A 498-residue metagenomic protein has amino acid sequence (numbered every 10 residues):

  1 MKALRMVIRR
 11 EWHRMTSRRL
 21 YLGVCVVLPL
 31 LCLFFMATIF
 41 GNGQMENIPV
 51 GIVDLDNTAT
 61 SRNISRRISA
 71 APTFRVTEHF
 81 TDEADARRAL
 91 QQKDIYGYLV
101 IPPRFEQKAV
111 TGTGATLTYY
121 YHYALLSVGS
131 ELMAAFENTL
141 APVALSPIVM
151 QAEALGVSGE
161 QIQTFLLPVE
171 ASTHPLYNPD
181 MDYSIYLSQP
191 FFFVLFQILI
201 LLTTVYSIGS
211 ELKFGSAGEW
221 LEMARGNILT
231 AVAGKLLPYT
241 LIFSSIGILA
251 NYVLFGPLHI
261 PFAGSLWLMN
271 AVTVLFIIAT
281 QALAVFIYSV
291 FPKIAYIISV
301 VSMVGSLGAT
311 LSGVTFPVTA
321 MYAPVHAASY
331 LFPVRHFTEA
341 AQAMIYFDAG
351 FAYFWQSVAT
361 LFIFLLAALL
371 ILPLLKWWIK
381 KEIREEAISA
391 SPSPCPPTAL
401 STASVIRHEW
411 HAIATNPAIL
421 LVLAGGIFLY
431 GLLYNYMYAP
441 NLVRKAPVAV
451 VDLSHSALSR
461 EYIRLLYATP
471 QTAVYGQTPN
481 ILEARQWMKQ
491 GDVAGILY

Functional and structural regions predicted by a protein language model:
M1-S184, S391-Y498: Extracytoplasmic/periplasmic domains immediately adjacent to an N-terminal transmembrane anchor in multi-pass membrane
A3, Y21, C25, K235 (+10 more regions): Residue-level signature of transmembrane alpha-helical entry/exit and packing/kink sites in multi-pass membrane
H13-S17, F193, L229-I242, I246 (+4 more regions): Alpha-helical transmembrane segments of multi-pass membrane proteins
V24, L28, Q197, L201 (+6 more regions): Hydrophobic alpha-helical transmembrane segments of multipass membrane transporters and ion channels, focusing on
M36, N57, R88, L241 (+6 more regions): Membrane-spanning alpha-helical segments of multipass transporters and channels
S127-A144, Y177-F192, E211-E222, F243-N251 (+1 more regions): Hydrophobic alpha-helical transmembrane segments
S188-S207: Long, hydrophobic alpha-helical segments
T203-I242: Helix-loop-helix units of permease transmembrane domains in multi-pass membrane transporters, especially ABC
